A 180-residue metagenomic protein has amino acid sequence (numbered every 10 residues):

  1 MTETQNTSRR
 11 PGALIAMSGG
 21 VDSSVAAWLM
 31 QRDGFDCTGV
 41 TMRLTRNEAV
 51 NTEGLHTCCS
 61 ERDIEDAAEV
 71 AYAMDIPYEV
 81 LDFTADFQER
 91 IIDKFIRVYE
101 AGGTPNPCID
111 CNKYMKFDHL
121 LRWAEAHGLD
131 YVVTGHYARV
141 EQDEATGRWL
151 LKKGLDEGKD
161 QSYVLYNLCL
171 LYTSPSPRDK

Functional and structural regions predicted by a protein language model:
M1-N167: ATP-dependent adenylation/nucleotidyltransferase module used to activate substrates
Y172-K180: Single conserved hydrophobic/aromatic residue that forms the stacking wall/gate of nucleotide- or nucleobase-binding
